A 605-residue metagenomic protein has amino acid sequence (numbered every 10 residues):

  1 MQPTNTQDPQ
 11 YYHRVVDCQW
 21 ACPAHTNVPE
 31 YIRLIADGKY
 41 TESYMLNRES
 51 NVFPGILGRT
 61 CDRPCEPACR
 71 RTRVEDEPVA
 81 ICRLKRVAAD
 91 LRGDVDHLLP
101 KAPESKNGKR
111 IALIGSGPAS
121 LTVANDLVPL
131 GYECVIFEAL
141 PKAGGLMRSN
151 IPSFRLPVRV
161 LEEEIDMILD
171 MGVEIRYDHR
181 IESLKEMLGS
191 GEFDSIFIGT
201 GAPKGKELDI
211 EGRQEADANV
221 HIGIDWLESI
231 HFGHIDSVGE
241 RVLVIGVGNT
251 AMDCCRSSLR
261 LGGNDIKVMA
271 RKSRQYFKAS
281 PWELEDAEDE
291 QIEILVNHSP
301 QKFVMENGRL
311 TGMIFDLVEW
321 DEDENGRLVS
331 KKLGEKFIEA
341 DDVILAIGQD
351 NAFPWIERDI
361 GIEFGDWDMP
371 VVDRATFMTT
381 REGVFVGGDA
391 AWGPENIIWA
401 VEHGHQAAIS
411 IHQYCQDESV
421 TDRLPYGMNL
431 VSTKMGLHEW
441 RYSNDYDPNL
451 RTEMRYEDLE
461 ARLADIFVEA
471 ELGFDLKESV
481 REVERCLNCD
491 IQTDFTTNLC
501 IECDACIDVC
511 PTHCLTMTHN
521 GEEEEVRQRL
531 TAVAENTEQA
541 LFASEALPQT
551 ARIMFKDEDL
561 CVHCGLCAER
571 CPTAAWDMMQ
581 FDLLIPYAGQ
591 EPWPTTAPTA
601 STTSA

Functional and structural regions predicted by a protein language model:
P3-D8, K85-N107, M147-R148, P152-D166 (+5 more regions): Flanking helices and flexible, charged tails adjoining ferredoxin-like Fe-S electron-transfer domains in multi-subunit
Y12-D37, G58-R86, V135, V173 (+5 more regions): Iron-sulfur cluster-binding cysteine motifs and their immediate structural context in ferredoxin-like electron-transfer
A88-E104, E163-R180, G205-L261, F364-T380 (+1 more regions): Glycine-rich dinucleotide-binding loop and its adjacent helix/turn
S105, R110-I114, E162-I210, K302-I314 (+3 more regions): Feature captures the FAD/FMN-dependent oxidoreductase FAD-binding
R110-V135, T250-L259: N-terminal Rossmann-like FAD-binding beta1-loop-alpha1 element of flavoenzymes
E133-I136, L140-R176, E228, C255-K302 (+2 more regions): Rossmann-like dinucleotide-binding cores of NAD(P)H-dependent redox enzymes
A216-E240, D323-P394: FAD-site-proximal beta/loop scaffold in flavoenzymes
C254, A390-C415: A conserved FAD-binding loop/helix module that cradles the flavin
